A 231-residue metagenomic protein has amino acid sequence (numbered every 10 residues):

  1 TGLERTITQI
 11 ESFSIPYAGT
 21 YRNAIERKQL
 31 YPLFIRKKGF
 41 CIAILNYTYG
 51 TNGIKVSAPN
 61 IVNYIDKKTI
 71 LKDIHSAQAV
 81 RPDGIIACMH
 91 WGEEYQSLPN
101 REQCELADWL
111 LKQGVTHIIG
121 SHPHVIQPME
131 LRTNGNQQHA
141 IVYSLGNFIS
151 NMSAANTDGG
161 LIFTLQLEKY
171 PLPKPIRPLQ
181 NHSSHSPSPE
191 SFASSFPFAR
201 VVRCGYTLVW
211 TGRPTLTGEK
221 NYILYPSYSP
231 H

Functional and structural regions predicted by a protein language model:
T1-H231: Acidic, metal/ion-coordinating pockets
